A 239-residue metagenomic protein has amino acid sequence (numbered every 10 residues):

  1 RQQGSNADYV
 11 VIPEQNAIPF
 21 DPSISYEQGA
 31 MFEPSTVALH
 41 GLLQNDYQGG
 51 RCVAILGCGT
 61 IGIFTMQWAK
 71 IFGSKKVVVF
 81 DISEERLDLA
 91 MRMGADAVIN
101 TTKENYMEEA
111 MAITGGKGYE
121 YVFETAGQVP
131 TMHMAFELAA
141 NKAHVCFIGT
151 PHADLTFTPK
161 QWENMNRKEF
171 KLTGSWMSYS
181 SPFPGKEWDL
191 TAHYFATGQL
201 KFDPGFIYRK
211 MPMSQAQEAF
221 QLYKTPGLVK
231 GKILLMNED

Functional and structural regions predicted by a protein language model:
R1-I18: Glycine-rich phosphate/adenylate-binding loop and adjacent beta-alpha elements of nucleotide- or dinucleotide-binding
N6-A7, I82-L89, T156-Q161: Short, glycine/polar-rich helix-capping loops at beta-to-alpha or helix-loop-helix junctions that flank or form
Y9, A30, C58, V79-F80 (+5 more regions): Glycine- and other small-residue-rich loops at beta-strand/loop junctions that grip anionic moieties
N16-Y26: Glycine/charged-rich beta-loop-alpha catalytic/anionic-binding loops adjacent to active sites
S25-E104, E108: Mid-domain Rossmann-like dinucleotide-binding core that forms the NAD(H)/NADP(H) cofactor-binding site
N45-Y47, M93-K171, L228: Glycine-rich cofactor phosphate-binding loops and adjacent beta1-alpha1 units of small-molecule cofactor enzyme domains
M111, G116, L155-I207, E218: C-terminal substrate-binding/catalytic core of Rossmann-like NAD(P)-dependent dehydrogenases/reductases
H133-E137, K186-D239: C-terminal hydrophobic helical "lid"/dimerization subdomain of Rossmann-like NAD(P)H-dependent oxidoreductases
